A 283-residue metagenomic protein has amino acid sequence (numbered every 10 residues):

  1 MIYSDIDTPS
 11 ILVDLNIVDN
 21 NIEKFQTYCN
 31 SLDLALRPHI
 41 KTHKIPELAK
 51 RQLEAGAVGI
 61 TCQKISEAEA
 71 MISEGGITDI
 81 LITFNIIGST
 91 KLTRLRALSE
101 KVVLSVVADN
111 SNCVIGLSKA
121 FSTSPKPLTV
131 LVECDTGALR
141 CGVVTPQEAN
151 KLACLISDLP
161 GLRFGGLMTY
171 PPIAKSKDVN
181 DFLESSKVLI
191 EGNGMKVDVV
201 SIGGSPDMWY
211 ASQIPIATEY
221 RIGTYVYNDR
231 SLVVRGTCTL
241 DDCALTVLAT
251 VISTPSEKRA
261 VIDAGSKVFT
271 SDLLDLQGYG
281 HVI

Functional and structural regions predicted by a protein language model:
M1-V13: Generic N-terminal amphipathic, Lys/Arg-enriched alpha-helix
N16, S111, D135-G137, Y225 (+1 more regions): Anionic group-transfer/hydrolysis microenvironments
I17-L48: N-terminal glycine-rich anion-binding loops that anchor highly charged ligand groups
I22-S31, D79-G88, A97, D109 (+3 more regions): Alpha-helix-loop-beta-strand connector modules within alpha/beta enzyme cores
H39, G203, G223, D263-G265: Generic beta-strand/beta-sheet core signal
H39-K175: Active-site-proximal beta-alpha core segment in soluble small-molecule metabolic enzymes
T129, D135-C243: Active-site loop/helix belt of alpha/beta enzymes
N228-I283: Charged (often Lys/Glu-rich) extended helix/loop segments that serve as interaction or gating elements
